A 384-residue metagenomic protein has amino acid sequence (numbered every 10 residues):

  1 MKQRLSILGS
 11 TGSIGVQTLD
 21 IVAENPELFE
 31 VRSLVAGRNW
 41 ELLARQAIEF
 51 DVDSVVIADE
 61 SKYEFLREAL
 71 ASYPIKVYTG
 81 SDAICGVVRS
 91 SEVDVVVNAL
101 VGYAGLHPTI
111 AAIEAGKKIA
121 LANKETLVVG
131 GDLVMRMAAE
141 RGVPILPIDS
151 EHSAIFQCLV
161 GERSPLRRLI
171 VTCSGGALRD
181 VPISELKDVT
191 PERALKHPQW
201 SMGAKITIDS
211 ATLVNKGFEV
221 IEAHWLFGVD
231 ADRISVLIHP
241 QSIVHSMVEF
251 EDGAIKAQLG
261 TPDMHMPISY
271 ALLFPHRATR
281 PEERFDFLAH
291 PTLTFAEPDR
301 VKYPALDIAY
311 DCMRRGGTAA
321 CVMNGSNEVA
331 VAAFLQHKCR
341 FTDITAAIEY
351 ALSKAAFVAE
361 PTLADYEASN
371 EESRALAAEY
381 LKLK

Functional and structural regions predicted by a protein language model:
M1-K384: Catalytic, metal-anchored helix/loop core of enzyme active sites in primary metabolism
